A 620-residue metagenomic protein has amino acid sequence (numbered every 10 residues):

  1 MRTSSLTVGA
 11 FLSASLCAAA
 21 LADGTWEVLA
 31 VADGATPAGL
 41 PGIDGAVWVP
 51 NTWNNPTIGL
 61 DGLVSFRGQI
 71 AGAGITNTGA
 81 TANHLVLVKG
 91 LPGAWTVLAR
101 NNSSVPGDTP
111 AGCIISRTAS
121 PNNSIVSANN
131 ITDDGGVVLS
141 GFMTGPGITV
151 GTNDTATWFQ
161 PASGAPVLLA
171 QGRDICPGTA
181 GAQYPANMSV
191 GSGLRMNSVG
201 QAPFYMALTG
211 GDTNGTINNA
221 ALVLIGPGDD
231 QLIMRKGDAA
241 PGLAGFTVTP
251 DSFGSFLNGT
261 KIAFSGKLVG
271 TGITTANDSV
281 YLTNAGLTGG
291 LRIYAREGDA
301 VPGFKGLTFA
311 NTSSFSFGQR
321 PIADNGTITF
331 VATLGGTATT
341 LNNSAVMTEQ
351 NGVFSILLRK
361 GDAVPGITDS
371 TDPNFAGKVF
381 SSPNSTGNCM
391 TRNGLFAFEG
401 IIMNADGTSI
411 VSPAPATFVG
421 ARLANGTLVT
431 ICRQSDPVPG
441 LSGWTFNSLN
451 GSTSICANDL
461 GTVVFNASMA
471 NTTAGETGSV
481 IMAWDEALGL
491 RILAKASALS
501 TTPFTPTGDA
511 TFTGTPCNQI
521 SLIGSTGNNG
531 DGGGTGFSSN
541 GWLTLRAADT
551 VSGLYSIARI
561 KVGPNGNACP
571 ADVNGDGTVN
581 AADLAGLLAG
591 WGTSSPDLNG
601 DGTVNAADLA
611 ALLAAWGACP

Functional and structural regions predicted by a protein language model:
M1-D23: Sec-dependent, cleavable N-terminal signal peptides
R2, G193, Q319, P570 (+1 more regions): Exposed boundary/loop context
S4-T7, T275, T473, S595 (+1 more regions): Aromatic-enriched hydrophobic runs in primary sequence
L21-N567: Conserved "turn/edge" positions that cap or connect secondary-structure elements within repeat/scaffolded domains
G563-P620: Cellulosome-associated attachment modules in secreted, modular CAZymes
